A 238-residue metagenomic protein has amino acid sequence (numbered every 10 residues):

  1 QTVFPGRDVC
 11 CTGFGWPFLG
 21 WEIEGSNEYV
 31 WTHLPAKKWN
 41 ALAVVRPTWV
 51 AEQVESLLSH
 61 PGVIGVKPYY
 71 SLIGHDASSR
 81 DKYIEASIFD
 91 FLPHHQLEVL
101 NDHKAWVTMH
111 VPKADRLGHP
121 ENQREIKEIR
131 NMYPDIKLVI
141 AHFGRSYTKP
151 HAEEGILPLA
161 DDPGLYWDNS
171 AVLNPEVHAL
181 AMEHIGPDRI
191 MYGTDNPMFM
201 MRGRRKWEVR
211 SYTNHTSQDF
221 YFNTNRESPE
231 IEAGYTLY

Functional and structural regions predicted by a protein language model:
Q1, I23-T32, A86-H95, P120-I126 (+4 more regions): Well-ordered, non-membrane alpha-helical segments in soluble/globular domains
Q1-G15: Catalytic domains of carbohydrate-active enzymes, especially glycoside hydrolases
V3-F4, H33-L34, L157-D161: Short, conserved catalytic or adaptor-binding loops enriched in Gly and charged residues
C10, F18-D115, Y166: Active-site gating/metal-coordination segments in enzymes
W16-G20, R46-W49, S71-H75, K113-R116 (+5 more regions): Short, solvent-exposed loop/turn segments at secondary-structure junctions
I23-E28, A51-L58, S78, R116-M132 (+2 more regions): Distinct, well-ordered alpha-helical segments
H60-G65, D102-W106, M132-K137, P158-Y166 (+1 more regions): Glycine-enriched alpha-helix->loop->beta-strand junction motifs that scaffold or abut catalytic
A141-Y238: H/E-rich (His + Asp/Glu) clusters that bind or coordinate divalent metals
